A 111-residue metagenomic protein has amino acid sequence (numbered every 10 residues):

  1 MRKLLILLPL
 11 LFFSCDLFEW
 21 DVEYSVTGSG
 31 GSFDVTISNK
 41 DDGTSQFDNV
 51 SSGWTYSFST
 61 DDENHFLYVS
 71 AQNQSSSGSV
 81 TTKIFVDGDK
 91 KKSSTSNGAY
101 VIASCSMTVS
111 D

Functional and structural regions predicted by a protein language model:
M1-L4: Positively charged n-region of N-terminal signal peptides that target proteins for export
L11-S14: C-terminal motif of bacterial Sec signal peptides marking the signal peptidase cleavage site
D16-F18: Bacterial signal peptide processing site
V22-T27, N64-Q74: Hydrophobic beta-strand segments within beta-rich accessory/binding domains
T27-F33, S75-G78: Short proline/glycine-enriched turn/loop motifs at strand-loop junctions of beta-rich domains
D34-T36, T81-F85: Beta-strand signatures of extracellular beta-sandwich domains
D42-D62, S94-I102: Short, solvent-exposed S/T- and G/P-enriched segments that are highly enriched in secreted/extracellular and lumenal
Y100-D111: Short, low-complexity, Pro/Ser/Thr/Gly-rich segments in the mature regions of secreted, periplasmic
